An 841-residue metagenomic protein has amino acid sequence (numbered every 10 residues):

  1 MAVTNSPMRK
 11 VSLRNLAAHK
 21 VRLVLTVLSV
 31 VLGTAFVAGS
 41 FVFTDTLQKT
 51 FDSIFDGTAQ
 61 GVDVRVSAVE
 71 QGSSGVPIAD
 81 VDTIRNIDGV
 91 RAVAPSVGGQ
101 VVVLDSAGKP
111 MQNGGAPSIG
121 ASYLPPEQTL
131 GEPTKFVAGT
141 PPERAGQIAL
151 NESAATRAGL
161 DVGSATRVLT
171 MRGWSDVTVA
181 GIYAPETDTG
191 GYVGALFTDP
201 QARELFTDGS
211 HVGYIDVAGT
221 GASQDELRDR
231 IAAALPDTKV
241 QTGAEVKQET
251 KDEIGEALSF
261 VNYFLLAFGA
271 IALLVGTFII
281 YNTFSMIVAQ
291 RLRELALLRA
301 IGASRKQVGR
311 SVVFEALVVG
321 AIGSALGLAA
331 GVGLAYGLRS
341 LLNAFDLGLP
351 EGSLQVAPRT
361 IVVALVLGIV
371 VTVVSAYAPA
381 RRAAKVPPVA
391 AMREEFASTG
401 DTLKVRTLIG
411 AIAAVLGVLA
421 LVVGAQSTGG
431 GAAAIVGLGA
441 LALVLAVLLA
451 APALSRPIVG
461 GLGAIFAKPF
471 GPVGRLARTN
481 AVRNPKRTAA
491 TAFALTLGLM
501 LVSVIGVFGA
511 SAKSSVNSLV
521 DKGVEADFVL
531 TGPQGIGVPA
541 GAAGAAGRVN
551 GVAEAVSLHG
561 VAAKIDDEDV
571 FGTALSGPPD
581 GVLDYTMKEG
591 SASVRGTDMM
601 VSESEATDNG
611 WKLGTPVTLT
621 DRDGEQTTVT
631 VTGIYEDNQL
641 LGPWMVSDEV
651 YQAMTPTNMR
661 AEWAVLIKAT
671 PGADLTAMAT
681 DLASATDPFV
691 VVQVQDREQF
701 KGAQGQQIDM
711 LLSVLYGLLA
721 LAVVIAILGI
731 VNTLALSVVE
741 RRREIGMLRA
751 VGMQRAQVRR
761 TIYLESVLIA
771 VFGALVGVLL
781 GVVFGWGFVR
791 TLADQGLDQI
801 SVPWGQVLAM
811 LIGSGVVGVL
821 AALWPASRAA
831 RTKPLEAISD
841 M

Functional and structural regions predicted by a protein language model:
M1-T26, V30-T277, M286-A289, V520-K522 (+1 more regions): Membrane transport/envelope proteins' first extracytoplasmic loop
A2, S6, V21-L25, F260-Y263 (+5 more regions): Alpha-helical transmembrane segments, especially those used as permease/efflux helices and single-pass anchors
S6, K385-G400, A830-M841: Short cytosolic juxtamembrane segments of multi-pass membrane proteins
R14-N15, H19-F36, T44, W174 (+5 more regions): Hydrophobic alpha-helical bundles that form the membrane domains of multi-pass transporters
R22-L23, T34-V62, S285, A335-N343 (+7 more regions): Alpha-helical transmembrane segments
Q71-S73, V447, A453-E605, K612-P616: Juxtamembrane segments of multi-pass membrane proteins
P236, F284, V318-G348, T360-K385 (+5 more regions): Small-residue-rich transmembrane alpha-helices
T488, E662-K668, L675, T680-P825 (+1 more regions): C-terminal transmembrane helical bundles of large multi-pass transporters and their helix-start/helix-kink determinants
